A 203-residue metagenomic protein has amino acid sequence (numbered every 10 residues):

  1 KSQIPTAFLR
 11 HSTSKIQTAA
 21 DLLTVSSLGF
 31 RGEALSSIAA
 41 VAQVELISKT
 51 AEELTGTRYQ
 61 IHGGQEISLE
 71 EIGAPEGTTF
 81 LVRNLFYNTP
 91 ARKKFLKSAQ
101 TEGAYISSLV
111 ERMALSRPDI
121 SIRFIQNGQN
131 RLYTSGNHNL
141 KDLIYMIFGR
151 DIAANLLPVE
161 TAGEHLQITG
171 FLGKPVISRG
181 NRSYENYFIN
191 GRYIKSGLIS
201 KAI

Functional and structural regions predicted by a protein language model:
K1-I203: N-terminal phosphate-binding caps/lids of nucleotide- and nucleic-acid-binding domains
